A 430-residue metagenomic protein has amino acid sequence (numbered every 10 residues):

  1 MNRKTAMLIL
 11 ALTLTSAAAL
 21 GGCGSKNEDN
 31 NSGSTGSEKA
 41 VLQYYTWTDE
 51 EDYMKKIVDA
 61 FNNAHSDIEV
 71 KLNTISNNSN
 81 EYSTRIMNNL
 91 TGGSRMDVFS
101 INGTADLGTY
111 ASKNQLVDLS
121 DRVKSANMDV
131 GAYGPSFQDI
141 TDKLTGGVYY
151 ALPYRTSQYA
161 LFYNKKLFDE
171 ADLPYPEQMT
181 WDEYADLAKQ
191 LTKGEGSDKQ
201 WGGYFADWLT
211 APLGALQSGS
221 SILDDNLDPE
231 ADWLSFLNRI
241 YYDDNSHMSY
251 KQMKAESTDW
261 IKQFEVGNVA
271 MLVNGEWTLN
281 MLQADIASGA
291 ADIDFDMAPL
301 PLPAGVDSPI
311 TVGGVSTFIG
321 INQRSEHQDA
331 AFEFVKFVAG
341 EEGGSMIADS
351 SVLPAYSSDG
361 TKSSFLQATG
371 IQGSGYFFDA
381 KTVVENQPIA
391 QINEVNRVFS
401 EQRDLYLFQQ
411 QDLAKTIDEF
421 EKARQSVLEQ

Functional and structural regions predicted by a protein language model:
N2, A6-T15, G21-K113, S125-V130 (+8 more regions): Conserved N-terminal structural module of periplasmic/extracytoplasmic solute-binding proteins
N63, D67-K71, S120-K124, M128 (+6 more regions): Helix-loop-helix "hinge/cap" segment bordering the ligand-binding cleft or interdomain interface
N63, K71, A171, D243-N245 (+1 more regions): Extracytoplasmic/periplasmic substrate-recognition and gating elements
I75-R85, N102-A105, M179-A185, Y250-E265: Short helix-initiation/N-cap motifs at beta->coil->alpha
E81-Y82, S197, Q217-S288, D292-D294 (+3 more regions): Extracytoplasmic ligand-binding clamshell segments of periplasmic binding protein
S83-S94, L167-F168, A185-Q190, T258-L272 (+1 more regions): Short helices/loops that flank or line small-molecule/ion binding pockets
G103-Q158, D294-A298: Hinge/lid segment of periplasmic solute-binding proteins
A348-E401, L405, E429-Q430: Long, aromatic- and glycine/proline-rich binding clefts that accommodate carbohydrate-like moieties
